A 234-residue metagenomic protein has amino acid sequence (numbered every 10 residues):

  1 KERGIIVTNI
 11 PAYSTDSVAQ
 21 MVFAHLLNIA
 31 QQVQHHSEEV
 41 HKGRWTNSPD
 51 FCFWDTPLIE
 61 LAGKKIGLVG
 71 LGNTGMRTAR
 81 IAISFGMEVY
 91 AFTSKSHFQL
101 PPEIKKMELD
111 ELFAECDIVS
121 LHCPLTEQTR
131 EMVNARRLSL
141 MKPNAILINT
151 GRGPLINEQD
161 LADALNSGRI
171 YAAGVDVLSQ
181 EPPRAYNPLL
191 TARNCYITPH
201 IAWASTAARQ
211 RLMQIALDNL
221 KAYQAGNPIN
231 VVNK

Functional and structural regions predicted by a protein language model:
K1-E2, K95-E103, P183-T191: Short loop/helix-cap segments at secondary-structure boundaries that form the rim of catalytic
K1-T8, A114, N134: An N-terminal-biased, well-structured beta-alpha scaffold segment characteristic of Rossmann-like dinucleotide-binding
G4-D16, T93: Short beta->alpha connector loops at strand-helix junctions that form conserved, small/polar/Pro-enriched
T8, N144-K234: Rossmann-like dinucleotide-binding domain for NAD(H)/NADP(H)
A12-K65: Phosphate-binding beta-alpha-beta segment of Rossmann-like dinucleotide-binding domains, i.e., the NAD(P)
R44-F53, F98-K106, T126-M132, R152-L155 (+2 more regions): Short gly/ser/thr-rich secondary-structure transition/capping motifs
C52-P143: Rossmann-like dinucleotide/phosphate-binding beta-alpha-beta segment
